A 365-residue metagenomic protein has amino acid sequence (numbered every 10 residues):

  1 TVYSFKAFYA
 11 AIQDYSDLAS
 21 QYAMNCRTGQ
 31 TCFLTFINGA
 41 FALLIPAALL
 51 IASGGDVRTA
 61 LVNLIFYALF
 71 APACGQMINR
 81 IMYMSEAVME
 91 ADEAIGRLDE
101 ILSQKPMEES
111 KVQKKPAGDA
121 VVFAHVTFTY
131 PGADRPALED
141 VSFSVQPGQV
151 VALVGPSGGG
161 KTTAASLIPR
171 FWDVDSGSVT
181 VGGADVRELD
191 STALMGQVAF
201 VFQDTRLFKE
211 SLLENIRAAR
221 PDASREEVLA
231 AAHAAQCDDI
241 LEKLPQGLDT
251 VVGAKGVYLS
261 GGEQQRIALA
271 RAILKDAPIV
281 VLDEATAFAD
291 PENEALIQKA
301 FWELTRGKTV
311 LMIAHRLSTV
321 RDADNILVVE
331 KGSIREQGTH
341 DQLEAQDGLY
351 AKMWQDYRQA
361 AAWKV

Functional and structural regions predicted by a protein language model:
T1-A7, E100-K111, P131-A133, C237-E242 (+1 more regions): Short intracellular "coupling" helices and adjacent cytoplasmic loop segments at the cytosolic face of multi-pass
T1-L43, A87-E90, T129, A133: An intracellular "coupling" helix at the cytosolic face of ABC transporter transmembrane type-1 domains
Q13, S20, Q76-N79, E86 (+3 more regions): Residues at a fixed heptad register within alpha-helical coiled-coils and interdomain linker helices that relay
C26-A42, R58-Y83: Hydrophobic alpha-helical segments in the permease module
F41-G55: Juxtamembrane "helix exit" motif at the C-terminal ends of alpha-helical transmembrane segments in multi-pass membrane
L50-G54, E86-M89, S103-P106: Juxtamembrane transmembrane-helix termini
A73-I101, S110: Cytosolic ends of transmembrane helices, especially the final helix of ABC transmembrane type-1 domains
K115-V365: ABC-type nucleotide-binding domain
